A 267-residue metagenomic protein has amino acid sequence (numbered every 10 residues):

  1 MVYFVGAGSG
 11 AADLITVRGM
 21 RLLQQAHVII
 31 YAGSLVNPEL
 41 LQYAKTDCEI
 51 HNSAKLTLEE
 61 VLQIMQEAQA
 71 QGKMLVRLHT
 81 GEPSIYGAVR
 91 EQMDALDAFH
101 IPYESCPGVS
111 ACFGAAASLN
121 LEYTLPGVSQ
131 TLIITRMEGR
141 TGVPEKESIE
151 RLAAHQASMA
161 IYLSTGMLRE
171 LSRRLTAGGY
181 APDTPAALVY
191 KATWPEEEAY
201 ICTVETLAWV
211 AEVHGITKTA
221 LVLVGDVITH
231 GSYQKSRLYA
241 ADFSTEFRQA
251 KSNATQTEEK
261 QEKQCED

Functional and structural regions predicted by a protein language model:
M1-V109, G114: Class I S-adenosyl-L-methionine
V2, E60, Q71-L75, T131 (+1 more regions): A contiguous loop/helix-start segment that scaffolds small-molecule binding in enzyme catalytic cores
A11, E82-H155, E198-I201: Class I SAM-dependent methyltransferase SAM-binding "motif I" and its flanking Rossmann-like core
L14-R18, P38, L62-I64, N120-L121 (+3 more regions): A generic local structural motif
M20, Q42, E67, T124-L125 (+3 more regions): Short secondary-structure boundary/capping segments
A26-H27, A95-P102, P126, L207-I216: Structural recognition of alpha->loop->beta junctions
A44, L119, L175, G179: Active-site catalytic pocket residues across diverse enzymes, especially alpha/beta-hydrolases
